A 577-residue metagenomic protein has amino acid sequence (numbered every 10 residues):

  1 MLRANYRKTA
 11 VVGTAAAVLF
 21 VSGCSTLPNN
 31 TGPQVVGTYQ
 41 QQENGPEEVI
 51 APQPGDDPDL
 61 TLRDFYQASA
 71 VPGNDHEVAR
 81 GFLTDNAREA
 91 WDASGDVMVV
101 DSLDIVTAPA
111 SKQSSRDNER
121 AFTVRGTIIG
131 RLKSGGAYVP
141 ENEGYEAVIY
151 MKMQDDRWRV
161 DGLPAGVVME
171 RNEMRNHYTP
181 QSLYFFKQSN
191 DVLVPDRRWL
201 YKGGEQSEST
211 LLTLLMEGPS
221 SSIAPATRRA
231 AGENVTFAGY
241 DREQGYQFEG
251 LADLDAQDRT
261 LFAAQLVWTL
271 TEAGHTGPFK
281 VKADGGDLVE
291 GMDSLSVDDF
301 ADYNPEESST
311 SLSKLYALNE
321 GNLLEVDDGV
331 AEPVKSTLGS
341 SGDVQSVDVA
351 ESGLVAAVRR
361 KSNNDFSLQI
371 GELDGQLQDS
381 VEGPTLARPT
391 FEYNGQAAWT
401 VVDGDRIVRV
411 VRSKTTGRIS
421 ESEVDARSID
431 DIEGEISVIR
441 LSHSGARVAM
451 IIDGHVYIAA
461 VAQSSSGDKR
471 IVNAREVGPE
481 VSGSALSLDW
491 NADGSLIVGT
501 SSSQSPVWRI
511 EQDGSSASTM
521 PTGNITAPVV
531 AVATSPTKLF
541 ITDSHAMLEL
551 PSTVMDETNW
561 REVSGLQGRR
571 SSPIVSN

Functional and structural regions predicted by a protein language model:
L2-R3, V11-G13, S25-N577: Bimodal "functional hotspot" detector
V18-G23: C-terminal motif of bacterial Sec signal peptides marking the signal peptidase cleavage site
